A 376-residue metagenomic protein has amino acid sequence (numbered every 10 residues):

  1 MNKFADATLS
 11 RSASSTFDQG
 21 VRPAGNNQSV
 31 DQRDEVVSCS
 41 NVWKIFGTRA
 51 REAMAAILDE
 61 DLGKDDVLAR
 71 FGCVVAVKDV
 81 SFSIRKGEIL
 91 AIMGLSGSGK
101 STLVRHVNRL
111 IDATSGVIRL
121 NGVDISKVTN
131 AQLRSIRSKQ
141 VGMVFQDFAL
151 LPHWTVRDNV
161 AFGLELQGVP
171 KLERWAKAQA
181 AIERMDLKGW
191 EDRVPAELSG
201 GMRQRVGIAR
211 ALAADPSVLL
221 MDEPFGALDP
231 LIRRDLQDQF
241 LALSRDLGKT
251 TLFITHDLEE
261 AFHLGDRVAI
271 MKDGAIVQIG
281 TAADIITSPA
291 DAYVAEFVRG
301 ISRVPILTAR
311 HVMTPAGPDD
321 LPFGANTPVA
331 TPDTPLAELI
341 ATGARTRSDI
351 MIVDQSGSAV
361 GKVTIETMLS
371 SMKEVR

Functional and structural regions predicted by a protein language model:
A55-D66, V123-D124, A161, E165 (+1 more regions): Conserved ABC ATPase "signature" region
W154-F162: Short coil-to-helix segment of the ABC ATPase nucleotide-binding domain corresponding to the Q-loop/switch region
V194-L198, M202: Conserved ABC ATPase signature
A213-S217: A short, proline-enriched helix->beta-strand linker immediately N-terminal to the Walker B motif in ABC-type P-loop
I279-G280, S288, K362: ABC ATPase "signature
L321-S356, G361-R376: The conserved cystathionine-beta-synthase
